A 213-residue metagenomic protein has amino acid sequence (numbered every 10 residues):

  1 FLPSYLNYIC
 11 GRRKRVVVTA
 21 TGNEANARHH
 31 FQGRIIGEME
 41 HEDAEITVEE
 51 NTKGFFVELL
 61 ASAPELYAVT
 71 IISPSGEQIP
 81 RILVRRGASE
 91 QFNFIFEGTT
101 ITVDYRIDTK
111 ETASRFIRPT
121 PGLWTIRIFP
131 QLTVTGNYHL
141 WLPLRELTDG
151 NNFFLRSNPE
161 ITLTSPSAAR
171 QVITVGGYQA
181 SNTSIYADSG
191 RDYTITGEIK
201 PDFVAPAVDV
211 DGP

Functional and structural regions predicted by a protein language model:
F1-P213: Loop-rich non-cytosolic ectodomains and luminal regions
